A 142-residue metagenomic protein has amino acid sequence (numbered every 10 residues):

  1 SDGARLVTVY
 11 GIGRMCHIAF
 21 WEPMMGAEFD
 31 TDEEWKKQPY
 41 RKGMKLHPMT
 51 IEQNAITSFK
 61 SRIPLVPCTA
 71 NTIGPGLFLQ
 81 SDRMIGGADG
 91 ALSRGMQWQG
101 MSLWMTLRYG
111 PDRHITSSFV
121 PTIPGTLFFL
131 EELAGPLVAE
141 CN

Functional and structural regions predicted by a protein language model:
S1-N142: Conserved phosphate- and dinucleotide-binding cores of soluble alpha/beta proteins, encompassing both enzyme active
